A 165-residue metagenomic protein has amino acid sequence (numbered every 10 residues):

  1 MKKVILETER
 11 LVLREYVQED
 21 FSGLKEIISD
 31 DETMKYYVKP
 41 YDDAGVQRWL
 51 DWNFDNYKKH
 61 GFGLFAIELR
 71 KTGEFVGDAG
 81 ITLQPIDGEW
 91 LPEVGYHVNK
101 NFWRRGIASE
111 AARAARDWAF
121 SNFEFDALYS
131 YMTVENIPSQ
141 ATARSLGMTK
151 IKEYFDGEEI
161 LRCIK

Functional and structural regions predicted by a protein language model:
M1-K35, E68-K165: Acyl-donor (CoA/ACP) binding surface of acyl/acetyltransferases
F21, D43-A44, W52-F54, A79: Short linear motifs in intrinsically disordered/low-complexity regions
E32-W52: Conserved GNAT-fold acetyl-CoA-binding loop/helix
N53-A66: A short helix-loop-beta-strand connector motif used in the catalytic cores of GNAT acetyltransferases and, in some
